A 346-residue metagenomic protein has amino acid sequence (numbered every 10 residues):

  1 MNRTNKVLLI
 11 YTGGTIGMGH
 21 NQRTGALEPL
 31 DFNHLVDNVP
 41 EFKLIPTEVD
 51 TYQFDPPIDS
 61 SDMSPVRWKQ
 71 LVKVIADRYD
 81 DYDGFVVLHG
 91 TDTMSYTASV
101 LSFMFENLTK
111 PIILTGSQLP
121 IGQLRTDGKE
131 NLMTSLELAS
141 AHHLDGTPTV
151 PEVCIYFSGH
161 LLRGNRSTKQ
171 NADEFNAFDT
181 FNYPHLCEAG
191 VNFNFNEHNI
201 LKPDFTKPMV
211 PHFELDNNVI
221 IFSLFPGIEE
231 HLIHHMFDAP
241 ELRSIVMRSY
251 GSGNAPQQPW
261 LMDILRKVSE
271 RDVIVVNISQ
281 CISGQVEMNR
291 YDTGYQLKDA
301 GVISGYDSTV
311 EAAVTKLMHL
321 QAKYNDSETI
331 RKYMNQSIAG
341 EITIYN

Functional and structural regions predicted by a protein language model:
M1-A76: ATP/NTP phosphate-donor binding region
T4, I10-G14, F32-K43, H160-S252 (+2 more regions): Accessory alpha-helical/coil subdomains and C-terminal extensions that flank or cap enzyme catalytic cores
I10-T12, V87-H89, I113-G116, P151-S158 (+3 more regions): Short beta-strand segments
M18-G19, T93-A98, G128-L132, N254-Q257: Short glycine/serine/threonine-rich phosphate/pyrophosphate-binding segments that cradle anionic phosphate groups
D83-F85, S244: Structural motif
L88-K110, Q257-I264: Short Gly/Thr/Asp-enriched flexible loops that form oxyanion-binding sites at enzyme active sites
L114-G190: Internal gly/pro-rich beta-alpha loop/helix module that stabilizes soluble enzyme cofactors or their anionic handles
S249-N346: C-terminal non-catalytic interaction/assembly regions of soluble proteins
